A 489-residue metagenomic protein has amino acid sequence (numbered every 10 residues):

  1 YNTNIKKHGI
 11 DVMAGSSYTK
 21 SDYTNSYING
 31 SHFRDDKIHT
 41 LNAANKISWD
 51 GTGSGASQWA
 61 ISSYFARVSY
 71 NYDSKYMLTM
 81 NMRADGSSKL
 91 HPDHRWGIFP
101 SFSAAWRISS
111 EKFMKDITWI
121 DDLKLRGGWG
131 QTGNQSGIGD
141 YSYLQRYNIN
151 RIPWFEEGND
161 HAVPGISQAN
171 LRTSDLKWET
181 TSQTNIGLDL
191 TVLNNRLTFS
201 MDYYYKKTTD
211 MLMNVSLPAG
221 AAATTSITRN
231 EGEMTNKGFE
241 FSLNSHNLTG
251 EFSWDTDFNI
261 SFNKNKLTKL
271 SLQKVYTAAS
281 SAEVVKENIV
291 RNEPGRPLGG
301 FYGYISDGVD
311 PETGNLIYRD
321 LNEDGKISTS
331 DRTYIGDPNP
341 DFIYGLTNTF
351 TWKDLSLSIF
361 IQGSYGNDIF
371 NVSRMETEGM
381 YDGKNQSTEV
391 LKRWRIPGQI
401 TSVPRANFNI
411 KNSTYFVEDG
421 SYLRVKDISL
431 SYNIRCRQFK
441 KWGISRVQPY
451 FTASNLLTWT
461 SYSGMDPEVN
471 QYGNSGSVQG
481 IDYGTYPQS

Functional and structural regions predicted by a protein language model:
Y1-E293, N412, V417-S489: Extracellular/periplasmic, surface-exposed regions of secreted and cell-surface proteins
G15, R67, G300-V309, L316-I317 (+3 more regions): Exposed, low-structure sequence patches enriched in small/polar residues
T52-S54, D331-G336: Asp/Glu-centered strand-loop micro-motifs enriched in Gly/Pro and often flanked by an aromatic residue
E231-T235, Y276-F301, I335-G345, T377-Y381 (+2 more regions): C-terminal extracellular loops and terminal segments of Gram-negative outer membrane beta-barrel proteins
Y318-N322: Acidic, divalent-cation-chelating loop motifs in proteins
E323, L357-L423: C-terminal beta-barrel architecture of Gram-negative outer-membrane proteins
D324, S328: Acidic carboxylate motifs that coordinate Ca2+ or other divalent cations, activating on Asp/Glu
D337-F370: Glycine-rich, aromatic-lined ligand/substrate-binding cores of catalytic and carbohydrate-binding domains
